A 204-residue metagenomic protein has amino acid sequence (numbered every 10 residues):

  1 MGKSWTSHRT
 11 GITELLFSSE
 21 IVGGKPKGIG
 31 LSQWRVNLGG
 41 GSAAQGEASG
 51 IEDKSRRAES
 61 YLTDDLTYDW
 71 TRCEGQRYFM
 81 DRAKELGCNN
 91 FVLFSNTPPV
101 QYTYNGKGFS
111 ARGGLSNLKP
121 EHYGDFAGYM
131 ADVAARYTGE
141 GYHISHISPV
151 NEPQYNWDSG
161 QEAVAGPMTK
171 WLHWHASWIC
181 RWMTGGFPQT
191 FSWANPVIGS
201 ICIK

Functional and structural regions predicted by a protein language model:
M1-S145, P149, W157-S159, V164-M168 (+2 more regions): N-terminal catalytic cores of secreted or lumenal carbohydrate-active enzymes
L93-S95, S145-Q154, H175-K204: Aromatic-lined carbohydrate-recognition surfaces of secreted/lumenal glycan-active proteins
